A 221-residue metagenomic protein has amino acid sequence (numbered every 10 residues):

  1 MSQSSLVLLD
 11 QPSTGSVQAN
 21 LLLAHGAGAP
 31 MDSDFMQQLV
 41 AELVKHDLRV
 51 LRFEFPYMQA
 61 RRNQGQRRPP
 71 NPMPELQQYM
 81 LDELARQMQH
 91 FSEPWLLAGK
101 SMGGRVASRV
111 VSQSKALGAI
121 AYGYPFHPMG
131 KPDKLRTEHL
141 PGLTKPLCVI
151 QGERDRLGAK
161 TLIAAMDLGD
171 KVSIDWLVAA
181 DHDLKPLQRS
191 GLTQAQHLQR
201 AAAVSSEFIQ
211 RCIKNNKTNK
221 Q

Functional and structural regions predicted by a protein language model:
M1-E93, L184-L187: Serine-hydrolase catalytic machinery in alpha/beta-hydrolase-like enzymes
L97-G99, Y122: Short beta-strand immediately N-terminal to the catalytic nucleophile in serine-hydrolase-like folds
G99-G103, A107: Gly/Ala-rich beta-loop-alpha elbow adjacent to hydrolase catalytic centers
V106-V110, G130: Hydrolases whose catalytic domains are alpha/beta-hydrolase-1, hotdog thioesterase, or metallo-beta-lactamase-like
K115-F126: A conserved short beta-strand
L143-T144, V149-Q151: Short beta-strand/loop motif that positions the catalytic acidic residue of the alpha/beta-hydrolase fold
R156-T161: Conserved alpha/beta-hydrolase "acid-adjacent" motif
A180-Q196: Catalytic histidine-centered segment of alpha/beta-hydrolase-like enzymes
